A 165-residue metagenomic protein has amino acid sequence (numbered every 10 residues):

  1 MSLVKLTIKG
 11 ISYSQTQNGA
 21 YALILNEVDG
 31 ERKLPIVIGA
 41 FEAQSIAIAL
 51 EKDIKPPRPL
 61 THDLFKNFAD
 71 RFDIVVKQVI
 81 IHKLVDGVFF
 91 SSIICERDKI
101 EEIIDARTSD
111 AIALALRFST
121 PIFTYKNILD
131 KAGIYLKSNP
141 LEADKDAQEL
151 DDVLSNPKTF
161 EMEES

Functional and structural regions predicted by a protein language model:
S2-S165: Divalent-cation
